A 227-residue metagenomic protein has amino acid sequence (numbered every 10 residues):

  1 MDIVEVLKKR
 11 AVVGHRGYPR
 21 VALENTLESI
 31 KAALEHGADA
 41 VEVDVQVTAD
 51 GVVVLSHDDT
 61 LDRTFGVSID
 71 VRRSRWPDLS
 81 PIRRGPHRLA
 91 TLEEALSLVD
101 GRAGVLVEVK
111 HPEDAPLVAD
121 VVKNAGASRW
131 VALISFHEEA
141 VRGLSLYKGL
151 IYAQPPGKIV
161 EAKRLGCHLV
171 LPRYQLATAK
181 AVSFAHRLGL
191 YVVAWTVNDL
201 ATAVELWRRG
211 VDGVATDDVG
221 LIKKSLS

Functional and structural regions predicted by a protein language model:
M1-S227: Phosphate-group recognition and catalysis centered on beta-loop-alpha active-site segments
